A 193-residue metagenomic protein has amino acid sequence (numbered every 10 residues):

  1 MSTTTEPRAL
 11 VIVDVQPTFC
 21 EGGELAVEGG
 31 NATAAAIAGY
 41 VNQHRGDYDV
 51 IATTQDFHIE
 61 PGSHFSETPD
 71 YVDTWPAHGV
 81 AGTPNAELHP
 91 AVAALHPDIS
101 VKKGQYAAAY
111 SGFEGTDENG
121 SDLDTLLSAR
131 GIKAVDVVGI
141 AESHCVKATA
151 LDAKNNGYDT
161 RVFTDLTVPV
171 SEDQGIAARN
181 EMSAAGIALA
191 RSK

Functional and structural regions predicted by a protein language model:
T4-L10: Extreme N-terminal starter segment of soluble prokaryotic enzymes
P7, D49-V50, A134, Y158-R161: Residues at the starts of beta-strands that form the adenosine-phosphate
P17, I59, V168: Short, glycine/acidic-enriched loop or turn micro-motifs at the edges of active sites
C20-G30: Acidic/histidine-rich helix-loop elements that form or flank divalent-metal/phosphate-binding sites at the catalytic
A35-A134: Active-site alpha/beta core segments
Y40-V41, V146-N155: Histidine-anchored nucleotide/phosphate-binding helix
P76-A77, N85-I99, L166, E172-K193: Structural recognition of alpha->loop->beta junctions
D136-G139, Y158-E172: A short glycine-rich beta-strand->turn/loop micro-motif centered on a GG-aromatic cluster
